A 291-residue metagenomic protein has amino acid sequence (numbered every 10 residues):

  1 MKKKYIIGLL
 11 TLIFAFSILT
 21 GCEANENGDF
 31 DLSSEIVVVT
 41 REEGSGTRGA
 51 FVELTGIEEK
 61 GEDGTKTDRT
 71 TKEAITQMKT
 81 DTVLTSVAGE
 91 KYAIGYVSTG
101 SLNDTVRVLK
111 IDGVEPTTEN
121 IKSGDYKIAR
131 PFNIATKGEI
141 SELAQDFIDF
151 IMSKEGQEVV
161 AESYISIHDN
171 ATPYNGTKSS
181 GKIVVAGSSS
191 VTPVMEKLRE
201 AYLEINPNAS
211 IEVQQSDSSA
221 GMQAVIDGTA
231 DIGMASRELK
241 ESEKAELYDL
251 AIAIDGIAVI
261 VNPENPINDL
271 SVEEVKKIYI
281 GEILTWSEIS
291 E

Functional and structural regions predicted by a protein language model:
M1-Y5: Positively charged n-region of N-terminal signal peptides that target proteins for export
I6-F14: Sec-dependent N-terminal signal peptides
S17-G21: C-terminal motif of bacterial Sec signal peptides marking the signal peptidase cleavage site
C22-E291: Exported/periplasmic ABC-transporter solute-binding proteins
